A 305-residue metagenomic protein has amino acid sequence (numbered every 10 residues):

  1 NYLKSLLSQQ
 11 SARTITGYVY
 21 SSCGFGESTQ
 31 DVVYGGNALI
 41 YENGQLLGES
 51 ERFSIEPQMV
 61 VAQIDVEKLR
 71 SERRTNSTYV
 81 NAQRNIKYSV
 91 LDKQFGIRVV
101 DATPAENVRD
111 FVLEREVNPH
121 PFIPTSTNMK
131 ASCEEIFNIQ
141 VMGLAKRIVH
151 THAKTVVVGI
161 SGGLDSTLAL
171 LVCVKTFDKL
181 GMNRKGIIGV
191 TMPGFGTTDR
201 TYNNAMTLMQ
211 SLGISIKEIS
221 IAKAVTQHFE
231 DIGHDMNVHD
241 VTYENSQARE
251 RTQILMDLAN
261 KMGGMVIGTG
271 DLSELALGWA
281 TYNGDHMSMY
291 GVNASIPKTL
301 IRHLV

Functional and structural regions predicted by a protein language model:
N1-V60: CN hydrolase (nitrilase-like) catalytic-core segments centered on the catalytic cysteine and neighboring Lys/Glu
F25-Q30, S54-Q58, K68-R70, I86 (+5 more regions): Flexible loop/turn segments at secondary-structure boundaries
P57-I148: Flexible inter-domain linker/hinge segments
R98-N118, M182, G186-T242, A248 (+1 more regions): A conserved beta-strand->alpha-helix junction
N118-S132, T151-I160, G189-T191, D235-V241 (+1 more regions): Glycine- and acidic
Q140-G181: A phosphate-binding catalytic loop at a beta-strand-loop-alpha-helix junction that coordinates phosphoryl groups
I160-C173, R200-N204, I232-G233, T281-G284: Short glycine/threonine-rich loop-to-helix capping motif typified by GTGT followed within a few residues by an Asp-Pro
F177, L212, M236-L304: Active-site adenylate/phosphate-handling loop in enzymes that bind or generate adenylated species
